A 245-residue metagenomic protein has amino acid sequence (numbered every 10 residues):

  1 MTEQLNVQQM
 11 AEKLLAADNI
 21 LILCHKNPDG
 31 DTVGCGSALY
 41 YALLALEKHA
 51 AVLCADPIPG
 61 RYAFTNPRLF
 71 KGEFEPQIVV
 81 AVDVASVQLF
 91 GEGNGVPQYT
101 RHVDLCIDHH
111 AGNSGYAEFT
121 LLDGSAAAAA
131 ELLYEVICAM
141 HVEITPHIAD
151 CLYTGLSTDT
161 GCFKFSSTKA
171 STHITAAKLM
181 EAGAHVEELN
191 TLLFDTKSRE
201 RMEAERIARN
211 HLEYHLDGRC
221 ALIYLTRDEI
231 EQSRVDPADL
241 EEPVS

Functional and structural regions predicted by a protein language model:
T2-Q9, A85-S86, I137-A139: Short, motif-level signal for alpha-helix interfacial/capping segments enriched in acidic residues and aromatics/proline
T2-R61, F70-I78, T158-S245: Hydrophobic helix-and-loop "lid/oligomerization" segment in the mid-to-C-terminal part of catalytic domains
A11, R68-F70, G93-V96, T120-D123 (+2 more regions): A generic local secondary-structure boundary/capping motif
L39-Y40, V96-Y99, L122-D123, I174: Glycine-rich, phosphate-binding/catalytic loops in enzymes
K48, H102, V142: Short glycine/serine/threonine/alanine-rich loop segments
V52, D104-C106, T120-L121, C220-L222: Conserved beta-strand scaffold positions in the cores of enzyme catalytic domains, especially in NTP/NDP-utilizing
A63-F119: Active-site cofactor/cluster-binding pocket
H110-T175: Short alpha-helices
